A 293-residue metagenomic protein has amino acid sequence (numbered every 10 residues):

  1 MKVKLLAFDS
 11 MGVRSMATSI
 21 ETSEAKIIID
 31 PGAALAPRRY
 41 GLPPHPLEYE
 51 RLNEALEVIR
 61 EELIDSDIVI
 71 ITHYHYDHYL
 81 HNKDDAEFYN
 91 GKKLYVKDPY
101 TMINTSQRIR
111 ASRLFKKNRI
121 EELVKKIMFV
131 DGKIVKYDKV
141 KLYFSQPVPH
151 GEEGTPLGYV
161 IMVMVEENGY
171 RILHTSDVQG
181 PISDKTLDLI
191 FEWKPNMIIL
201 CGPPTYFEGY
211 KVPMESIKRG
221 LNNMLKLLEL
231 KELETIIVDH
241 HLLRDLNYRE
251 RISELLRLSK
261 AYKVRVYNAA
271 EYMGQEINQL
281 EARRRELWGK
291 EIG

Functional and structural regions predicted by a protein language model:
M1-I64, L114-K185, I277-G293: Core dinuclear metal-dependent hydrolase active-site scaffold
V13, Y74-L80, M102-N104, Q179-D184 (+2 more regions): Active-site environment of divalent metal-dependent phosphoester hydrolases
E21-I27, R38, L80-I103, M214-E215 (+2 more regions): P-loop/Walker A phosphate-binding loop and immediately adjacent motor/lid segment at beta-alpha junctions
I28-G32, S66-D77, V96-D98, L173-V178 (+4 more regions): Active-site neighborhood of phospho(di)ester-bond hydrolases with catalytic His/Asp-centered motifs
R39-Y49, S106, F207-S216: Short, flexible/disordered intra-domain loops and linkers
P43-V96, D188, E192-I199, Y206: Active-site metal-binding motif and surrounding structural segment of the metallo-beta-lactamase
Y100-E121: Active-site neighborhood of divalent metal-dependent phosphoester bond hydrolases
F129-D131, S216-G293: Binuclear metal-ion centers of metallo-dependent hydrolases, dominated by the metallo-beta-lactamase
